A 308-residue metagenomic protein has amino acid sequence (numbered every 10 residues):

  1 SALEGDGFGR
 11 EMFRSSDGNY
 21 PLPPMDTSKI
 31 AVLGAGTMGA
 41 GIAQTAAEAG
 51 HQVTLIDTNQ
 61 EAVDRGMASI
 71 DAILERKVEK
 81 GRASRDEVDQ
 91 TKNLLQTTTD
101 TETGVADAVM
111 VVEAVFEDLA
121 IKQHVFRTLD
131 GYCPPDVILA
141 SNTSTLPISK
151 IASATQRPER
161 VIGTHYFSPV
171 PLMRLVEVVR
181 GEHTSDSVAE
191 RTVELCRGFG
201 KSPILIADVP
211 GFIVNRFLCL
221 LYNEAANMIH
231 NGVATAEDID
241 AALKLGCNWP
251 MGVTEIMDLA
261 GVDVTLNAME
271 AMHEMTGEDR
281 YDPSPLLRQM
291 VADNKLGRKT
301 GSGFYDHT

Functional and structural regions predicted by a protein language model:
S1-E11: Extreme N-terminal basic, low-complexity initiation segments that serve as generic localization/processing leaders
F13, N19-R76, Y132: NAD(P)+-binding Rossmann beta1-loop-alpha1 motif at the extreme N-terminus of oxidoreductases
P21-P24, S187-E190, R197-D208, A226-N231 (+1 more regions): NAD(P)-dependent Rossmann-like dehydrogenase/reductase catalytic/cofactor-binding core
Q44-A47, D89-M110, R191-G200, A207: Amphipathic alpha-helical segments at domain termini/boundaries
L55-Q90, V178-A189, P203, P210-L218: Rossmann-like dinucleotide-binding cores of NAD(P)H-dependent redox enzymes
E61-A62, R76-I138, L146: Rossmann-like NAD(P)-binding element
I138-D208, F212-R216: Rossmann-fold dinucleotide-binding core
